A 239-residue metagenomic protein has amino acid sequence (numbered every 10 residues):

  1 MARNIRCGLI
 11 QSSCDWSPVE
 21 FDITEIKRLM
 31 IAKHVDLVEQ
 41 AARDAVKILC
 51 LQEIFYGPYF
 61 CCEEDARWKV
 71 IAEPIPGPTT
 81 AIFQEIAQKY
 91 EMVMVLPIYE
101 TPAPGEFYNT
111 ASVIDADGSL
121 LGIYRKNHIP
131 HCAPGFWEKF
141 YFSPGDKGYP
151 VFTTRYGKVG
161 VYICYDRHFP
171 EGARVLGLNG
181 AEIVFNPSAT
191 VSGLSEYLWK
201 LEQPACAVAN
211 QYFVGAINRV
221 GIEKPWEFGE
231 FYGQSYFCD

Functional and structural regions predicted by a protein language model:
A2-C7: Extreme N-terminal starter segment of soluble prokaryotic enzymes
G8, S112-I114, Y236: Conserved hydrophobic/aromatic positions in well-ordered beta-strands
Q11-S13, Q52, R125, N218: Residue-level recognition of beta-strand->loop/alpha-helix junctions
S13-S17, T190-V191: A short, flexible beta-alpha/helix-coil linker loop
D15-R28, W137-E138: Acidic/histidine-rich helix-loop elements that form or flank divalent-metal/phosphate-binding sites at the catalytic
T24-D117, I123, V191-A205, A209-N210: Cys-nucleophile CN-hydrolase/nitrilase-fold catalytic domain and related Cys-dependent amidase chemistry that acts on
I75-V95, K158, C164-D239: CN hydrolase (nitrilase-like) catalytic-core segments centered on the catalytic cysteine and neighboring Lys/Glu
P102-E182, S192-A205: Active-site catalytic loop in hydrolytic enzyme cores
